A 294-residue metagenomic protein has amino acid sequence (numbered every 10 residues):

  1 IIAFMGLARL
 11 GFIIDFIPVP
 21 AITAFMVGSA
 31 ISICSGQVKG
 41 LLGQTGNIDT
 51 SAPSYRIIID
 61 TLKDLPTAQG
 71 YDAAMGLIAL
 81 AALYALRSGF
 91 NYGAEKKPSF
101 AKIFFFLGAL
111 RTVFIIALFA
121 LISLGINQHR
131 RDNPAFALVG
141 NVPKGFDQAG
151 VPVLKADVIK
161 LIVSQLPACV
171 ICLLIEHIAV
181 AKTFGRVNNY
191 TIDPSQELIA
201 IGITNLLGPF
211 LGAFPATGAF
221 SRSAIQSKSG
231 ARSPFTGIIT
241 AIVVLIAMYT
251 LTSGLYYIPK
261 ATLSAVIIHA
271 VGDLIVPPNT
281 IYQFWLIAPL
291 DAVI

Functional and structural regions predicted by a protein language model:
I1-I294: Transmembrane helical cores of multi-pass ion-transport proteins
